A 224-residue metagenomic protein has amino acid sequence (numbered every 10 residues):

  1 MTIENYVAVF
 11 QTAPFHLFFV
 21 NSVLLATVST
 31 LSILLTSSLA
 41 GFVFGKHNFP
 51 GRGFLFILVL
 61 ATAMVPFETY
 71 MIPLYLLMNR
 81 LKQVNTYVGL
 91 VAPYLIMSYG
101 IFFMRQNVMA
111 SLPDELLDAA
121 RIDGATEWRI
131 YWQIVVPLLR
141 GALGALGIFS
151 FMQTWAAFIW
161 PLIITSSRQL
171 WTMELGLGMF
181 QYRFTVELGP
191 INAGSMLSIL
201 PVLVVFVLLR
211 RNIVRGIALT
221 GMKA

Functional and structural regions predicted by a protein language model:
M1-A224: A structural signal for multi-pass alpha-helical bundles of membrane permease subunits that mediate small-molecule
